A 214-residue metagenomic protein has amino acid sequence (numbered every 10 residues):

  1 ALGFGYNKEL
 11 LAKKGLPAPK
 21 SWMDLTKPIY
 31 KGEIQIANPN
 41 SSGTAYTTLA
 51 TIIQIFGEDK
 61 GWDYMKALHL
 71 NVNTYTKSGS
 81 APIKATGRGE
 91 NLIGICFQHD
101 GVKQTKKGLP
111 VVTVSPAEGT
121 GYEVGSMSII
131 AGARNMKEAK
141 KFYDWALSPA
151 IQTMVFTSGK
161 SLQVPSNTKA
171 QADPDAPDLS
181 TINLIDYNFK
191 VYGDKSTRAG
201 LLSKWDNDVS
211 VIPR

Functional and structural regions predicted by a protein language model:
A1-E90: Extracytoplasmic ligand-binding site segments that recognize negatively charged/polar headgroups
K8, N38, Q98-H99, S158-G159: Short secondary-structure boundary segments
W22, P82-I83, G101, A139 (+1 more regions): Short, hydrophobic alpha-helical packing/hinge segments within bilobed ligand-binding/sensory domains
Y64-H69, Y75-T76, K107-A131: Periplasmic-binding protein-like
G87, L92-P110: A ligand-binding cleft/hinge motif common to bilobed small-molecule-binding domains
G121, G125, I130-F189: Mature extracytoplasmic/periplasmic domains
Y187-R214: Conserved C-terminal helix/tail region of periplasmic/extracytoplasmic solute-binding proteins
